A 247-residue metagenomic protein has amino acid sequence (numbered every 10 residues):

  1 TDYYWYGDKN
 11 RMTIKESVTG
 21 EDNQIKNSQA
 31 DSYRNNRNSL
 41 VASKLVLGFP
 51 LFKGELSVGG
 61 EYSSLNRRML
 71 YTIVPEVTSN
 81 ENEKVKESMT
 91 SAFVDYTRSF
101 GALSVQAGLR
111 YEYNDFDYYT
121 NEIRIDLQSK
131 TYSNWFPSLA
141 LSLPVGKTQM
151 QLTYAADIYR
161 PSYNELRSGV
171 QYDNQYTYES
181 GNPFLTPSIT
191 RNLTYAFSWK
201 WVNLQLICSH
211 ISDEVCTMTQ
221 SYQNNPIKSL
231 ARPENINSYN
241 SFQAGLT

Functional and structural regions predicted by a protein language model:
T1, V58-G60, A107-L109, L139 (+3 more regions): Membrane-embedded beta-strand positions of outer-membrane beta-barrel proteins
T1-T120, P144, T148-Q149, N240-T247: Face-selective signature of the C-terminal outer-membrane beta-barrel domain
K9-Q24, R68-V77, D117-I125, Y163-Q171 (+3 more regions): Outer-membrane beta-barrel translocator domains and adjoining extracellular loop/strand segments of Gram-negative
N23-D31, V74-N80, M89, Y119-I125 (+4 more regions): Extracytoplasmic loops and strand-loop junctions of Gram-negative outer membrane beta-barrel proteins
N36, K84-E87, L127-K130, I158-S212 (+1 more regions): Outer-membrane beta-barrel signature, preferentially recognizing the C-terminal barrel domain of Gram-negative
V41, P50, Y118, W135 (+2 more regions): Outer-membrane beta-barrel channel domains
F49-K53, T97-A102, W135, A140-K147 (+4 more regions): Outer-membrane beta-barrel strand-turn architecture
L109-N114, A155-I158, G169-Q171: Active/binding-pocket-proximal capping segment
